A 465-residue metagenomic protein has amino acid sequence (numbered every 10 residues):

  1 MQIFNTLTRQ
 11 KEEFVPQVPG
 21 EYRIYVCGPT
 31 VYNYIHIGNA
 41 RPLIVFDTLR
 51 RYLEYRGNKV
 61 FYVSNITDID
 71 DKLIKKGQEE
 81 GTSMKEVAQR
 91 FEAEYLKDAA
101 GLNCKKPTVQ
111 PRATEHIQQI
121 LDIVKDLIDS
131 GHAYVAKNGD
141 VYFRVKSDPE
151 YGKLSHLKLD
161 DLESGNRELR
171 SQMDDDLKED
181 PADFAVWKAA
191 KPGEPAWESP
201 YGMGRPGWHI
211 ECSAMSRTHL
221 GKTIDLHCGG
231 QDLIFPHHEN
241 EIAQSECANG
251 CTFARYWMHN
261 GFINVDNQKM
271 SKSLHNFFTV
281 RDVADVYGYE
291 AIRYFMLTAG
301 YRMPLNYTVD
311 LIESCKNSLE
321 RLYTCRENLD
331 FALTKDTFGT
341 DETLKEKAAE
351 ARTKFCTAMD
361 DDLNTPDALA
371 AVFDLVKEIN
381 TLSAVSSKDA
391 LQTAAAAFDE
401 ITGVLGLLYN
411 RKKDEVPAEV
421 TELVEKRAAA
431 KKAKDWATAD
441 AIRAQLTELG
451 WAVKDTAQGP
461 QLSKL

Functional and structural regions predicted by a protein language model:
M1-Y32, D47, K97, Q118-D330: Alpha-helical recognition segments enriched in aromatics with Gly/Pro capping that present substrate-recognition
T8-E13, Q17-K105, Q458-L462: N-terminal, positively charged nucleic-acid-binding surface of large information/translation enzymes
N58, H132, W451: Short phosphate-binding/catalytic loops that engage adenosine nucleotides
I66-D70, E92-Y95, K105-I120, N138-S147: Short, glycine/charge-rich beta-strand/loop segments that flank catalytic centers and engage negatively charged groups
Q78-M84, T108-T114, G230: The substrate-binding groove and active-site-proximal loops of carbohydrate-active enzymes, especially glycoside
K269-M270, F277-L465: Structural preference for alpha-helix termini/caps and helix-kink/transition segments
